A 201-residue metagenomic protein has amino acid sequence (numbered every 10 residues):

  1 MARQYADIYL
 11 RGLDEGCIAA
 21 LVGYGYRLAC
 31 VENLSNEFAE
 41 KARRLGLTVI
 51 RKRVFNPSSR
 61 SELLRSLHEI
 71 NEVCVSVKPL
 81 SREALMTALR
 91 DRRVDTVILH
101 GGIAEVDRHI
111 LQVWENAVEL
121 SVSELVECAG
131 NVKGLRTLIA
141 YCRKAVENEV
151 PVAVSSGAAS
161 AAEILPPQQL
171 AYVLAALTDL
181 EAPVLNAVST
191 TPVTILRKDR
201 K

Functional and structural regions predicted by a protein language model:
M1-V31, N36-K52, P57-R65, I70 (+1 more regions): Charged catalytic cores and adjacent phosphate/nucleic-acid-binding surfaces used for phosphate/nucleic-acid chemistry
S76-P79: Short beta-strand elements of ligand-binding domains
